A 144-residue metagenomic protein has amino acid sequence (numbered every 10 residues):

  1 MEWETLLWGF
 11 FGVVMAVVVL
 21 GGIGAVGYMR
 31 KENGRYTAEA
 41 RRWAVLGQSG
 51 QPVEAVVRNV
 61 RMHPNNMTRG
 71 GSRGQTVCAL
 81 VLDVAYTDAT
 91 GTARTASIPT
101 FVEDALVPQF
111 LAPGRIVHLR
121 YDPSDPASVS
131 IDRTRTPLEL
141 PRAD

Functional and structural regions predicted by a protein language model:
E2-D144: Oxidizing extracytosolic/periplasmic lumen-facing domains of membrane-embedded or membrane-associated proteins
